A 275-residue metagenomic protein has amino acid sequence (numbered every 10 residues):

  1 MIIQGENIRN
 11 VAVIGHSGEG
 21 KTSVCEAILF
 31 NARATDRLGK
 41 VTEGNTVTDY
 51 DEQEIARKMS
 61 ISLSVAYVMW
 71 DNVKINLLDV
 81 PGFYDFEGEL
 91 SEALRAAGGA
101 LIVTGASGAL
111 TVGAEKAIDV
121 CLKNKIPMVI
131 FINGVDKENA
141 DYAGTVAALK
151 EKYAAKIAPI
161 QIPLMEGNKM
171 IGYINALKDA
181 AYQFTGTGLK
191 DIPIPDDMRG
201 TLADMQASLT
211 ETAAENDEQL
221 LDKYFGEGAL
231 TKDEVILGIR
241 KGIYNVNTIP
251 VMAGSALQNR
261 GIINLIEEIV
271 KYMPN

Functional and structural regions predicted by a protein language model:
M1-E19, R37-L38, G105-N275: P-loop NTPase catalytic nucleotide-binding module
M1-L110, P159, G200-L202: P-loop NTPase switch module centered on the Walker A-proximal segment
